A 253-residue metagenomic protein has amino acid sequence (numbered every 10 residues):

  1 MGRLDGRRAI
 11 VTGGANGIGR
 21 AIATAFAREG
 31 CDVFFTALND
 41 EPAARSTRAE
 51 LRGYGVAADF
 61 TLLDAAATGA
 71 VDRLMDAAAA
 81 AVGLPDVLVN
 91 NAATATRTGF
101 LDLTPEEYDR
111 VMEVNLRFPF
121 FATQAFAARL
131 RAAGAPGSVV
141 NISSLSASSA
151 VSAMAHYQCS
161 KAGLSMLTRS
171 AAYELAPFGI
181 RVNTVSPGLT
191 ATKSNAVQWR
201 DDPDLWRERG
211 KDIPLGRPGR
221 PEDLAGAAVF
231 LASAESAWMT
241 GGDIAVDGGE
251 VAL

Functional and structural regions predicted by a protein language model:
C31-R45: Conserved glycine-rich Rossmann-like NAD(P)H-binding loop of the short-chain dehydrogenase/reductase
L84, A176, R181, M239-G241: Short, small/polar-rich loop/turn modules that mediate ligand/substrate recognition or access, typified
G99-F100, E107-M112, R209: Substrate-binding pocket helix/loop in short-chain dehydrogenase/reductase
T123, S160, T168: Active-site helix of classical SDR
A128, Y173-P177, A237: Alpha-helical segment proximal to the catalytic Tyr-Lys
S144: Residue(s) in the substrate-gating loop at a strand-loop-helix junction that position the organic substrate next
S149, V229, T240-L253: Short C-terminal tail/terminal secondary-structure segment of NAD(P)H-dependent dehydrogenase/reductase domains
